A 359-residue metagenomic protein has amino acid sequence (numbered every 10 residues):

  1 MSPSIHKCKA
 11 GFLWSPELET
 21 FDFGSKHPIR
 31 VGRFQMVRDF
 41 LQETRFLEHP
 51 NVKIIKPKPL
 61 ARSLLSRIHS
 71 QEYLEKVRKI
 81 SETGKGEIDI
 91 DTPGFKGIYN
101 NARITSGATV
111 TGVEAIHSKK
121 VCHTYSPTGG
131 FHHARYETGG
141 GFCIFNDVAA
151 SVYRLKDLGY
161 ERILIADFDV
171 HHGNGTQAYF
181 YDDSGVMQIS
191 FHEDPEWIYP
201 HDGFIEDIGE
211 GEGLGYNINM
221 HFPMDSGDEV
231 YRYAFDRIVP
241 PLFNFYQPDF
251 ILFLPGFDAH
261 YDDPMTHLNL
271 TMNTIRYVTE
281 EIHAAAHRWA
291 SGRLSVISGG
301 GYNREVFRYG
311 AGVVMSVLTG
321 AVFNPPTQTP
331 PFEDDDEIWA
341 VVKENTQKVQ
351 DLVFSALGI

Functional and structural regions predicted by a protein language model:
M1-S63: N-terminal low-complexity, Ser/Thr- and acidic-residue-enriched intrinsically disordered segments
S2-L13, E19, E75-I359: A general "terminal functional-core" signal
R30, F34, K58, S66-S70 (+3 more regions): Generic structural signal for well-ordered secondary structure
Q35, S66-R67, Y136, V148: A broadly tuned "polar low-complexity/structure-edge" signature
T44-P50, E72, K119, G159: Short glycine-centered helix-capping/turn motifs at secondary-structure transition points
P57-E82: Charged, often glycine-rich, active-site loop that binds/positions anionic groups
